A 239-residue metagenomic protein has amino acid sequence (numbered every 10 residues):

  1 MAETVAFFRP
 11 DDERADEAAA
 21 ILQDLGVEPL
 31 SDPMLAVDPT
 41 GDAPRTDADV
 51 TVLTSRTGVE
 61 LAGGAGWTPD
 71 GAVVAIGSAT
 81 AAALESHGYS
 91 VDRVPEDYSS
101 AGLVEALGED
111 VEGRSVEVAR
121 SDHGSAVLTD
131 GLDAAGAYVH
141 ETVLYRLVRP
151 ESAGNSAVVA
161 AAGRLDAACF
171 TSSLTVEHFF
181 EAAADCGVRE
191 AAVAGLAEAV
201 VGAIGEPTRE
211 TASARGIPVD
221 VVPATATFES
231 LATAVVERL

Functional and structural regions predicted by a protein language model:
M1-L239: Signature of uroporphyrinogen-III synthase
